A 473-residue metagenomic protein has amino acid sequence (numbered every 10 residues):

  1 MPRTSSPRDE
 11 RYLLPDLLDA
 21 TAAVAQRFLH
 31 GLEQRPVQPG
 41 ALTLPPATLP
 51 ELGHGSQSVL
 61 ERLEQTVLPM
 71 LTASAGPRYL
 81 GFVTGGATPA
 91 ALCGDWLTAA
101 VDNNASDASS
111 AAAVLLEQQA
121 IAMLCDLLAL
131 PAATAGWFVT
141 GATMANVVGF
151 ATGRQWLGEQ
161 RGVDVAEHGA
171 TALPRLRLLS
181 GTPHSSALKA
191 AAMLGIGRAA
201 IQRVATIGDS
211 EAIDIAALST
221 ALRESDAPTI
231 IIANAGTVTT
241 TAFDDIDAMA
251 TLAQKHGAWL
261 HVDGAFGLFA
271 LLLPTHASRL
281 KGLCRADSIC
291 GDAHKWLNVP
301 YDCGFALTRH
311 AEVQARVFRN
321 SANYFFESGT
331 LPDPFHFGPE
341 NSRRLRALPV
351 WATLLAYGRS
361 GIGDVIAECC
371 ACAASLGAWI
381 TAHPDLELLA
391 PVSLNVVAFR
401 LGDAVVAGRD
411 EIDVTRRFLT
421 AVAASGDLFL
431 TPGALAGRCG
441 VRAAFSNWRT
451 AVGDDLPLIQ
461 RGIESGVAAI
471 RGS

Functional and structural regions predicted by a protein language model:
P2-A133, L428, S446, G462-I463: N-terminal entrance/gating region of PLP-dependent enzymes' catalytic architecture
A112-A113, G136-T143, L179-S180, N234: Active-site nucleophile and cofactor-binding loops and adjacent substrate-binding regions of central metabolic enzymes
L124-T152, Q202-V204: Short loop-beta-helix segment that forms the pyridoxal 5′-phosphate
A145-V313: Conserved PLP-enzyme active-site core in the AAT-like
H256, L435-S473: PLP-dependent enzyme catalytic core of the Aspartate aminotransferase-like
K281-P384: Active-site C-terminal subdomain of aminotransferase-like
E387-V422: Conserved PLP-binding catalytic core of the aspartate aminotransferase-like
V396, S425-R442: Conserved PLP cofactor-binding pocket of PLP-dependent enzymes
